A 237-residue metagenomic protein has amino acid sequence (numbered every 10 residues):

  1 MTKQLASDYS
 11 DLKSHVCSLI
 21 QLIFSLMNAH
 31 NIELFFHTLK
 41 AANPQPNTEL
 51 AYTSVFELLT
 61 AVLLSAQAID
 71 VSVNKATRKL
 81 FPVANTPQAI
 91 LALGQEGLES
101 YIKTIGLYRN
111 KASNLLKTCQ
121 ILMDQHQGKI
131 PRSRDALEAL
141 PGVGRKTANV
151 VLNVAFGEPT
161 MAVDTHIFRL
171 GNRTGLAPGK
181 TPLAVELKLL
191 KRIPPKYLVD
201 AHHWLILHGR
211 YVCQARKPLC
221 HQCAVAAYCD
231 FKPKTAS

Functional and structural regions predicted by a protein language model:
Q4-L5, S14, L22: Cationic, low-complexity basic patches in intrinsically disordered or flexible, solvent-exposed regions
N28-S237: Catalytic cores of DNA base-excision repair glycosylases
